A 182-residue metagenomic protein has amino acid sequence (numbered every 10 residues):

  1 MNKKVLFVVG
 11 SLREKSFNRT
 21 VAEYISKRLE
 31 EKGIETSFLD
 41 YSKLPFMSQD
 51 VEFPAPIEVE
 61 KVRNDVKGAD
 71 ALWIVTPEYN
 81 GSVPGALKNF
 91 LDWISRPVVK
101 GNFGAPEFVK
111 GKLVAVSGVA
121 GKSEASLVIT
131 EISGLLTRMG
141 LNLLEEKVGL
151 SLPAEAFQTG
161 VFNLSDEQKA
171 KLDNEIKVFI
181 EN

Functional and structural regions predicted by a protein language model:
N2-K32: N-terminal beta1-alpha1 ligand-phosphate binding loop
K4, E35, L113: Residues at the starts of beta-strands that form the adenosine-phosphate
L6, T137, N142-N182: Glycine-rich phosphate/pyrophosphate-binding loop and the adjoining helix
E31-S37, L141-N142: A generic structural motif
Y41-I57, A156-V161: N-terminal beta-loop-helix "entrance" segment that forms/cooperates in small-molecule cofactor or anionic ligand
E58-M139: Helix-loop-strand module that forms the ligand-binding subsite of alpha/beta enzymes
